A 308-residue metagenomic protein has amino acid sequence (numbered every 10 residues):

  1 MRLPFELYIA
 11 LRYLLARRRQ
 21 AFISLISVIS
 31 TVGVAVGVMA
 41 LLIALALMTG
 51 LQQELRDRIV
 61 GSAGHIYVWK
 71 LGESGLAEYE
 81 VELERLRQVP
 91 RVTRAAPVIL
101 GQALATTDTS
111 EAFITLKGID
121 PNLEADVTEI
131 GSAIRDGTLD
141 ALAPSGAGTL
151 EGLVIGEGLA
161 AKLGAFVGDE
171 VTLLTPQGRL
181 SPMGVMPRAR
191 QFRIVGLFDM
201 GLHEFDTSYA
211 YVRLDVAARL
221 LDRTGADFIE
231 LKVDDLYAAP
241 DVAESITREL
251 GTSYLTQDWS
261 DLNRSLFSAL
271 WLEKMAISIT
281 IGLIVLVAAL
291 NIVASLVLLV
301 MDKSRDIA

Functional and structural regions predicted by a protein language model:
M1-V38: N-terminal Sec/SRP start-transfer signal
L3, L7, L11, W259-N263 (+1 more regions): Alpha-helical membrane-protein architecture signal
Y13-L14, E54, R58, L220 (+5 more regions): Amphipathic alpha-helical segments that mediate coupling or scaffolding at interfaces
L14, I59, R85-P90, I246: Hydrophobic C-terminal alpha-helix "anchor/cap" residues
I23-T49, W271-A308: Hydrophobic alpha-helical transmembrane segments of multi-pass inner-membrane transport and secretion
Q52-L83: Membrane-interface junction motifs in transport/secretion proteins
E80, E84-T224: A structural signal for hydrophobic secondary-structure junctions, strongest on transmembrane helix-loop-helix units
Q177-G178, V185-I277: Mechanotransmission and gating elements of multispan inner-membrane complexes involved in transport and envelope
